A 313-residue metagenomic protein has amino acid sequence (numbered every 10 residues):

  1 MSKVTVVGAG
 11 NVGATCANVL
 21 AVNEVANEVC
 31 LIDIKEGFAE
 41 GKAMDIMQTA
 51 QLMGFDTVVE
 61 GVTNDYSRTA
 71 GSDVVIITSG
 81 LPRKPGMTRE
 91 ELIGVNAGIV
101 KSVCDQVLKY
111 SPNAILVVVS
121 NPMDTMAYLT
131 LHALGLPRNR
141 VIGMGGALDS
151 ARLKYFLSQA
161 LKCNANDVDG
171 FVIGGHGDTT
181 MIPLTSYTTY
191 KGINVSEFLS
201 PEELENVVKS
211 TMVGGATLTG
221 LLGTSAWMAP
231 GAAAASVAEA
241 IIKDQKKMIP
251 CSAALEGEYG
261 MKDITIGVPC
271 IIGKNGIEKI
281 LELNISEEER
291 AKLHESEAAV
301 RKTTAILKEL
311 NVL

Functional and structural regions predicted by a protein language model:
M1-V4: Extreme N-terminal starter segment of soluble prokaryotic enzymes
A9-G10: Glycine-rich Rossmann-fold phosphate-binding loop(s) that bind the pyrophosphate of adenine dinucleotide cofactors
G13-A14: N-terminal Rossmann-fold NAD(P) dinucleotide-binding loop
I34-S72, K302-E309: Conserved N-terminal Rossmann-fold NAD(P) cofactor-binding segment
Q51-A114: Rossmann-like NAD(P)-binding element
T88-K154: Rossmann-like NAD(P)(H) cofactor-binding subdomain of soluble oxidoreductases
L134-R140, D149-L313: C-terminal substrate-binding/catalytic lobe of Rossmann-fold NAD(P)-dependent dehydrogenases
